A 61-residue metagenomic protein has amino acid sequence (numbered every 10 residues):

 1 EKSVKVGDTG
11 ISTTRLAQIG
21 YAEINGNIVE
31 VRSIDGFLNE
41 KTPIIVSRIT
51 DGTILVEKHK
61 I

Functional and structural regions predicted by a protein language model:
E1-I61: Terminal membrane-proximal soluble interaction domains of membrane-associated proteins
